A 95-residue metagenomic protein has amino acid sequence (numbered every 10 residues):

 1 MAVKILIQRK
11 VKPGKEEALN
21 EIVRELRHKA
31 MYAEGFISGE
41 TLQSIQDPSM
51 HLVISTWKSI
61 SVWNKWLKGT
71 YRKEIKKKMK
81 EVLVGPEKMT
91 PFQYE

Functional and structural regions predicted by a protein language model:
M1-A2, E95: Absolute protein N-terminus
V3-R9: Active-site-flanking beta-strand signature of metal-NTP-handling nucleotidyl enzymes and homologous cyclase-like
K10-L19: Short, surface-exposed ligand-recognition loops at beta-strand->loop->(often short) alpha-helix junctions that present
R24, K88-P91, E95: A beta-strand edge to alpha-helix "cap/lid" segment located at domain peripheries
H28-M50: Short, glycine- and small/hydrophobic-rich beta-strand elements in well-ordered beta-sheets
M31-S38, T56-T90: An amphipathic, aromatic/His-enriched active-site/gating alpha helix that lines ligand/cofactor pockets
